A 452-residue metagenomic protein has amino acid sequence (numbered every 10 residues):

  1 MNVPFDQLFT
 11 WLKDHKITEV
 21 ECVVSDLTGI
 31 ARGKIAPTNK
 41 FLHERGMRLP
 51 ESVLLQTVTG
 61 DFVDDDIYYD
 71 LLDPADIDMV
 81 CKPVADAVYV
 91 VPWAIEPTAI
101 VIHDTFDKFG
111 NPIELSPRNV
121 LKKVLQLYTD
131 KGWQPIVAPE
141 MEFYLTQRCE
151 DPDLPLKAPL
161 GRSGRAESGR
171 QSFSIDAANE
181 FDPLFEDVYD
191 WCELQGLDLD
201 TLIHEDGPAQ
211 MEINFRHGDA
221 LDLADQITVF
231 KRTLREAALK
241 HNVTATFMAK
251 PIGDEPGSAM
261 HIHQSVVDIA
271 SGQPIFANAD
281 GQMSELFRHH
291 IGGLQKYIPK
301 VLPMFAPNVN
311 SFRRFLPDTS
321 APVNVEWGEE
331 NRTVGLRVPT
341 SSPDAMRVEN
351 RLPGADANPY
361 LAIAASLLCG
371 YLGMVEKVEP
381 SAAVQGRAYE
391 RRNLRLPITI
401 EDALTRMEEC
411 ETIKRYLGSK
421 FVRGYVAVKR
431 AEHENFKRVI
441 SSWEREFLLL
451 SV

Functional and structural regions predicted by a protein language model:
M1-L199, L223, R392-V452: ATP/Mg2+-dependent ligation/transfer catalytic cores
V3, E236-A237, V243-A245, I269-V452: Catalytic-core signal marking the mid-to-C-terminal active-site face
D26, F106-P112, A177, H217-L223 (+3 more regions): A generic structural motif
V90-P97, P135-I136, L202-D206, E255 (+2 more regions): Short glycine/proline-enriched loop/turn "hinge" motifs that connect secondary-structure elements and lie
V101-D107, M211-H217, Q264, N350: Short, hydrophobic beta-strand segments
I136-Y144, L160-I175, Q195-N214, A245-I262 (+1 more regions): Core alpha/beta catalytic barrel or barrel-like domain that forms the active/cofactor pocket in diverse metabolic
L154-S163, M260-D268, V325-W327, V334-T340: Short beta-strand elements
S172, A177-F181, F185-L199, I213-A220 (+2 more regions): Accessory "access/gating" subregions that flank catalytic or transport cores
